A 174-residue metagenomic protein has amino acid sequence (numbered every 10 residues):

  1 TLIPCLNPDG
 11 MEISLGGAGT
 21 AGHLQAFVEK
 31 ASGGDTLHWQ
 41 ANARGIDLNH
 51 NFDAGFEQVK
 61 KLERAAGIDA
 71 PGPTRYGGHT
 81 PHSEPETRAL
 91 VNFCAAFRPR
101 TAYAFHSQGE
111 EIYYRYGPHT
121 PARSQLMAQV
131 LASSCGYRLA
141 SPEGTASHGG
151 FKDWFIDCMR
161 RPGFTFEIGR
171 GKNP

Functional and structural regions predicted by a protein language model:
T1-P121: Active-site/substrate-binding loop(s) of hydrolase catalytic cores
R88, Q129, D153: Active-site phosphate/pyrophosphate- and oxyanion-stabilizing loops and adjacent acidic/basic residues in soluble
A96, T101-A104, E110-P121, S147-P174: Active-site-adjacent mobile loop/cap segments within catalytic or ligand-binding domains
G117-Y137: Gly/Ser/Thr-rich active-site loops/lids in small-molecule metabolic enzymes that frequently grip phosphoryl groups
A140-T145: Flexible, glycine/charged-enriched surface loops at secondary-structure junctions
